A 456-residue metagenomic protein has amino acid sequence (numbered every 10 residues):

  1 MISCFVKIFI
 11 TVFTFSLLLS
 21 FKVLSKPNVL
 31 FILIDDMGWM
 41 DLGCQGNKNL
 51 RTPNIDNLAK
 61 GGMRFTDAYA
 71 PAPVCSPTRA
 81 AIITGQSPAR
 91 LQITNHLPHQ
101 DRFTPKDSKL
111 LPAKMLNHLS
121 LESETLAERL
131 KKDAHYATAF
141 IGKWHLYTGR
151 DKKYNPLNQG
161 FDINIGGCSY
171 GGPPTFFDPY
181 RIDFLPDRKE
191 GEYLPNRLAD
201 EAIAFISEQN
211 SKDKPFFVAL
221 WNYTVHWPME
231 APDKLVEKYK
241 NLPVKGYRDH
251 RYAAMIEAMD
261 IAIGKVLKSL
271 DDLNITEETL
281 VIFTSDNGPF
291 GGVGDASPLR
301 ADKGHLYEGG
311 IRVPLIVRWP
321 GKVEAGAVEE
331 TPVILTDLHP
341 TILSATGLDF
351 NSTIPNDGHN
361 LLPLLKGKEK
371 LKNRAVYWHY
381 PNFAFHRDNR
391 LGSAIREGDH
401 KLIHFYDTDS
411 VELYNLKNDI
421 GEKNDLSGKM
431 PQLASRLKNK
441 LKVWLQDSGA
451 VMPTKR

Functional and structural regions predicted by a protein language model:
M1-V6: N-terminal secretory signal peptides that target proteins for export/translocation
K7-L18: Bacterial N-terminal signal peptides
F21-V411, I420-Q446, A450-R456: Formylglycine-dependent sulfatase
L416-N418: Catalytic loop of the DD-peptidase/beta-lactamase superfamily, centered on the K-T-G motif and neighboring
